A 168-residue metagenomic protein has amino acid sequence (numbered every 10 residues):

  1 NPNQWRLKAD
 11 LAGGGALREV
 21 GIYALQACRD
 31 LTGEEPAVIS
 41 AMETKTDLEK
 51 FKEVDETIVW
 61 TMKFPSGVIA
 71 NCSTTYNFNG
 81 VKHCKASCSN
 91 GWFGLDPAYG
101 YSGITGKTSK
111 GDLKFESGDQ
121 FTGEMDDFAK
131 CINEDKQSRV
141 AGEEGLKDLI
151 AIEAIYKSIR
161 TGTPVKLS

Functional and structural regions predicted by a protein language model:
N1-K50, G162: Predominantly a Rossmann-like dinucleotide-binding segment in NAD(P)-dependent oxidoreductases
A16, V20, I58-W60, K136: Glycine/small-residue-rich pyrophosphate-binding loop that anchors the diphosphate of NDP-sugar donors
L17, G21, G118, R139-L146: Conserved loop-to-helix N-cap of the C-terminal "lid" that shapes the substrate pocket in Rossmann-like
A24, E124, D148-I152: Alpha-helical packing segments of well-folded alpha/beta enzyme cores
Q26-A27, V59, D127, E144 (+1 more regions): Alpha-helical elements of Rossmann-like donor-binding domains used by nucleotide-donor carbohydrate transfer enzymes
L31-E35, S89-F93, I152-S158: Phosphate/oxyanion-binding loops and surfaces in catalytic or ligand/nucleic-acid-binding neighborhoods
E43-T57, M62-D126, A141: NAD(P)-dinucleotide binding in Rossmann-like oxidoreductases
P65, L113, K130-S168: C-terminal helix-rich "cap/oligomerization" subdomain common to oxidoreductases
